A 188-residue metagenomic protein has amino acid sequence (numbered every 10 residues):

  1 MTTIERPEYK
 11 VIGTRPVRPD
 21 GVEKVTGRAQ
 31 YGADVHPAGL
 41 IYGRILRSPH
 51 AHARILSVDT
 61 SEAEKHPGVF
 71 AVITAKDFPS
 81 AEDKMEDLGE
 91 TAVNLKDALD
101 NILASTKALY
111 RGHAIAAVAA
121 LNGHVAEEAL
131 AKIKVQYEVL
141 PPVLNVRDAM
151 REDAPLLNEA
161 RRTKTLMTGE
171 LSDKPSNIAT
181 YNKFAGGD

Functional and structural regions predicted by a protein language model:
M1-S176, T180-G186: Flexible, low-hydrophobicity surface segments
